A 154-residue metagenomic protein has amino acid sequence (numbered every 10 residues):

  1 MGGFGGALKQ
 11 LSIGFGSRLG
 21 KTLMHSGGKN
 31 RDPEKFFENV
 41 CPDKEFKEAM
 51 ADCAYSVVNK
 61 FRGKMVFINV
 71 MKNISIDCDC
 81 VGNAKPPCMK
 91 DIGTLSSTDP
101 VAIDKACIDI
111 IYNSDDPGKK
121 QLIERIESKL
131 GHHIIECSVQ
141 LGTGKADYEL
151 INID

Functional and structural regions predicted by a protein language model:
M1-D154: Extended, low-polarity segments enriched in aliphatic/aromatic residues
